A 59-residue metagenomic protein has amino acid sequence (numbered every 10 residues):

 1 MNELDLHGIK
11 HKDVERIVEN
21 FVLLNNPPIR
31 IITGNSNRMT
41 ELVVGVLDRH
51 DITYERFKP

Functional and structural regions predicted by a protein language model:
M1-P59: Long, charged, low-complexity intrinsically disordered regions
